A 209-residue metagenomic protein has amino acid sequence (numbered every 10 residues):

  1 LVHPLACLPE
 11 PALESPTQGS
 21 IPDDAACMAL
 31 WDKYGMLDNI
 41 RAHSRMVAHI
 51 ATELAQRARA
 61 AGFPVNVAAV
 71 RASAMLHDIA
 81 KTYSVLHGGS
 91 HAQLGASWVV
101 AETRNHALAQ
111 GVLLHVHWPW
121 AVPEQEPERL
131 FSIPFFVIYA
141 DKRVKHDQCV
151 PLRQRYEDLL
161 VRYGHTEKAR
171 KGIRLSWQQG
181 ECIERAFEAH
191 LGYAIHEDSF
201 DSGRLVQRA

Functional and structural regions predicted by a protein language model:
L1-Q18, K33-F63, L76, W120-A209: Divalent metal-dependent phosphate-bond-processing catalytic cores, especially two-metal-ion Mg2+/Mn2+ enzymes that act
T17-A25, V70: Acidic-glycine-rich active-site phosphate/pyrophosphate-binding loop
A25-Y34: A short small-residue
A26, S90-H91, F135: Alpha-helix N-cap/N′ positions at the starts of helices
V47, V65-V99, Q110-P119: His-Asp-centered metal-binding catalytic motifs of divalent-metal-dependent phosphohydrolases/nucleases
E102-H106: Post-HExxH zinc-binding segment in Zn-dependent metallohydrolases
A107-L108, Q148: A structural motif
L108-A109, E167: Boundary/linker segments of alpha-helical solenoid repeat arrays
